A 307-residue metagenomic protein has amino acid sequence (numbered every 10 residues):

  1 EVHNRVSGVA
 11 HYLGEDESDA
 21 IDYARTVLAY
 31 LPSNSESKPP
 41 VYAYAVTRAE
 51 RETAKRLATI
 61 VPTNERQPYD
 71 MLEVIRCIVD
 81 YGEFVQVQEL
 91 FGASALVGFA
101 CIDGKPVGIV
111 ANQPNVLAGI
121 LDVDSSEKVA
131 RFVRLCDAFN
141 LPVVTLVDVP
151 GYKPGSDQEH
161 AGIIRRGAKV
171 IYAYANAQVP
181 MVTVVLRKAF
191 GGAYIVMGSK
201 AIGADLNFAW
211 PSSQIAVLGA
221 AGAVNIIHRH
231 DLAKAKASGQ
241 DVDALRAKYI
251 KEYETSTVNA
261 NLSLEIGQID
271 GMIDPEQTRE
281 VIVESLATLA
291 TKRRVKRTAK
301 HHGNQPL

Functional and structural regions predicted by a protein language model:
E1-L307: Ligand-binding clefts of soluble mixed alpha/beta catalytic domains
